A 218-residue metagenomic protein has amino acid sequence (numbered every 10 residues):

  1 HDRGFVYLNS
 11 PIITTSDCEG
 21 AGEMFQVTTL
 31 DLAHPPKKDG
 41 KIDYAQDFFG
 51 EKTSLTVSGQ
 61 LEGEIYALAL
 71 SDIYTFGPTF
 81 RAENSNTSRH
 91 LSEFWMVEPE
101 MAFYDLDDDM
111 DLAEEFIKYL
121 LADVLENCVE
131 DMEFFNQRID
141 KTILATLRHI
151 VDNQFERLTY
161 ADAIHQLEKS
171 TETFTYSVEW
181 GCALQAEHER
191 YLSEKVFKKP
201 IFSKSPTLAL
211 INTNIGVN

Functional and structural regions predicted by a protein language model:
H1-N218: Class II aminoacyl-tRNA synthetase catalytic cores and aaRS-like
